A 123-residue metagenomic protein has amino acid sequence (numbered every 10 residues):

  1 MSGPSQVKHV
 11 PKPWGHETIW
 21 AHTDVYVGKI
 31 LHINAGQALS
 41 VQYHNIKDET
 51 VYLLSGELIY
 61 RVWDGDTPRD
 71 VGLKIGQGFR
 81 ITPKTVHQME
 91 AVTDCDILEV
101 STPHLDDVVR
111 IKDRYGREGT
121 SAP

Functional and structural regions predicted by a protein language model:
M1-S5, H9, R69, G76: Cytosolic regulatory regions built on CNB/CRP/Popeye-like sensor folds
G3-P11, E90-P123: Double-stranded beta-helix
S5-Q42, I46-K47: A short glycine-rich, His/Asp/Glu-containing loop-to-beta-strand
I30, T50, R69-V71: Short, surface-exposed secondary-structure edge patches
S40-Q42, Y60-R61, I81, V86-V92 (+1 more regions): Short beta-strand His + acidic residue motifs that chelate non-heme Fe in jelly-roll/DSBH and cupin folds
I46-D64: Glycine- and acidic-residue-biased ligand/ion/polar-headgroup-sensing regions
D64-K84: Short acidic-glycine-tyrosine-enriched beta hairpin
